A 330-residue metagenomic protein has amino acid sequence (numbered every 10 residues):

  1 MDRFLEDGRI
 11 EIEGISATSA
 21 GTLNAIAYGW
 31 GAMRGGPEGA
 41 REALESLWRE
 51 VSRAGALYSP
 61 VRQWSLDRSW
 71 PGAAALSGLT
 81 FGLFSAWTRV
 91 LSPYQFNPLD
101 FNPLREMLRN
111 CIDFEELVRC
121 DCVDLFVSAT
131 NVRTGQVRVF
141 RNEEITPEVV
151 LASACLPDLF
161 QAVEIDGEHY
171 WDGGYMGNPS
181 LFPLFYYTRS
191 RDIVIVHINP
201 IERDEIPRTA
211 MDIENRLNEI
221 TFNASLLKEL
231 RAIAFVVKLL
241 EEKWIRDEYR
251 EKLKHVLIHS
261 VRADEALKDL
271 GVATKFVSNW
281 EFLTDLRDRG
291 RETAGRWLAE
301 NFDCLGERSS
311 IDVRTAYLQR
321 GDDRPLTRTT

Functional and structural regions predicted by a protein language model:
M1-N102, L108, N142-A152, R208 (+3 more regions): Patatin-like phospholipase
E11-G14, E168, V256: Short active-site oxyanion
S16, S128, V194-V196, L257-V261: Hydrophobic/aromatic beta-strand patches that form the interior of the parallel beta-sheet core in alpha/beta enzyme
A20, C155-L156, N199-I201, D264-K268: Short connector loops/turns at beta-strand edges and beta->alpha or beta->beta junctions
W30, A210, K275-N279: Short glycine-enriched, charge-decorated loop/helix-capping segments at active-site entrances that position
S85-R191, I195-V196, E202-N215: Active-site gating loop/helix substructures
P103, L108, V237-T330: C-terminal helical/tail subdomains of lipid-metabolizing enzymes
P207-K238: Acidic, Ser/Thr-rich peripheral helices and adjacent loops at domain boundaries
